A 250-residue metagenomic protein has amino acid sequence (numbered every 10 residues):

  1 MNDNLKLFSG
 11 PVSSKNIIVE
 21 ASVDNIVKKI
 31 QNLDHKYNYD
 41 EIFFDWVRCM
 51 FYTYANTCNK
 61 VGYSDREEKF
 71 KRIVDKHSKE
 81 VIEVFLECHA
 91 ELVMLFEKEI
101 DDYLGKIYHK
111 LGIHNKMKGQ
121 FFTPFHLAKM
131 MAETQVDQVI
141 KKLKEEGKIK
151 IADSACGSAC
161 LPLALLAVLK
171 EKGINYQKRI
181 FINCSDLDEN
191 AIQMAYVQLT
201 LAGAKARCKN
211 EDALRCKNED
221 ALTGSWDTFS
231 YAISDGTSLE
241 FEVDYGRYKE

Functional and structural regions predicted by a protein language model:
M1: Non-catalytic, usually N-terminal nucleic-acid engagement modules in DNA/RNA processing proteins
N4-G173: Class I S-adenosyl-L-methionine
V12-S13, D40, A55-Y63, F96-E97 (+3 more regions): Proteins with a high burden of low-complexity, intrinsically disordered sequence enriched in S/T/G/P/A and R, requiring
K29, R48, R66, R72 (+4 more regions): Arginine residue identity/basic-tract feature
F125-F229: Conserved S-adenosyl-L-methionine
G224-E250: SAM/dcSAM-binding transferase cores
